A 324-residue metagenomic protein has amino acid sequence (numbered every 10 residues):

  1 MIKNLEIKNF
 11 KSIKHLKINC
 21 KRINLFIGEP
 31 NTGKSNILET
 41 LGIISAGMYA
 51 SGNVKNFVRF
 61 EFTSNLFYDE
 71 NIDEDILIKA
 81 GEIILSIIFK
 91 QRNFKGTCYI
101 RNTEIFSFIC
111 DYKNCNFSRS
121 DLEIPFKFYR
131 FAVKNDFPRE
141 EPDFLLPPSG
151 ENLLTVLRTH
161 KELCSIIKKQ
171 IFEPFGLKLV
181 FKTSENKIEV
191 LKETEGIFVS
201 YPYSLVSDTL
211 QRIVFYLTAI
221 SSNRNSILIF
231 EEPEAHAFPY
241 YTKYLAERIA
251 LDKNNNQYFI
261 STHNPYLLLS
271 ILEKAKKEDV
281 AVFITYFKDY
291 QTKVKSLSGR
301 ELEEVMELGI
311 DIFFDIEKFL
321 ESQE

Functional and structural regions predicted by a protein language model:
M1, N19-C20, N223-R224, K253-N255: Short loop/turn elements that form and flank the Walker-type P-loop nucleotide-binding site in RecA-like NTPase cores
M1-I44: Pre-Walker A-like glycine/lysine-rich segment at the N-terminus of P-loop NTPase domains
N4-E6, S45-I227, K288-E324: Phosphate-coordinating catalytic segments in nucleotide- and nucleic-acid-processing enzymes
L38-G42, Y241-A246: Motif I (Walker A/P-loop) of helicase-class P-loop NTPases
I227-I229, F259: Structural motif
E231-P233: Walker B catalytic acidic pair
A235-P239: Conserved D-loop-proximal element of ABC-family nucleotide-binding domains
K243-E324: C-terminal lobe/lid and adjacent interdomain/linker elements of RecA-like ASCE P-loop ATPase modules
